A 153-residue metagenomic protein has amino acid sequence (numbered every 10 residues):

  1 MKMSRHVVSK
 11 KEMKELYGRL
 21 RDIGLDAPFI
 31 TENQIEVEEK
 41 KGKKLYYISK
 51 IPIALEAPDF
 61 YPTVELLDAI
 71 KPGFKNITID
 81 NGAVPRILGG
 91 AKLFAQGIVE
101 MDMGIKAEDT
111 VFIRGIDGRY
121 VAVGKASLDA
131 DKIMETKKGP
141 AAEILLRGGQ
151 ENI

Functional and structural regions predicted by a protein language model:
R5-K41, I48-K50, L55-A107, V111-I153: Beta-strand/loop-dominated core regions that host nucleotide or nucleotide-derived cofactor-binding catalytic loops
